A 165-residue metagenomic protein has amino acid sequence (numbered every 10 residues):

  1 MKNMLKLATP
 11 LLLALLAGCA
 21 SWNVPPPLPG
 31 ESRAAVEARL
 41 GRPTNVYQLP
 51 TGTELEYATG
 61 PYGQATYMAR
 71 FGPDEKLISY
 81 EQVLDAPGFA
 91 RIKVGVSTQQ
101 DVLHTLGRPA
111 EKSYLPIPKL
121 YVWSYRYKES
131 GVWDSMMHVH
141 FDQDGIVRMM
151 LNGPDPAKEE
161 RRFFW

Functional and structural regions predicted by a protein language model:
M1-T9: Bacterial N-terminal signal peptides that target proteins for export
L15-G18: C-terminal motif of bacterial Sec signal peptides marking the signal peptidase cleavage site
A20-W165: Residues within mature, well-folded domains
